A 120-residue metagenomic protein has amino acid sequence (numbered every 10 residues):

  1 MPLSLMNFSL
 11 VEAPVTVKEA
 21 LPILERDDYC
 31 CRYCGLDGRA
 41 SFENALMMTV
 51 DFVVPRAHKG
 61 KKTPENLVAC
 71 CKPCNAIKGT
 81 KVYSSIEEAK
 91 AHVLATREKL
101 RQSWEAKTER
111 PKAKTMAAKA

Functional and structural regions predicted by a protein language model:
M1-K18, L36-R39, A91-A120: A boundary/linker detector
P14-P22, V54-K61: Short, intrinsically disordered, charge-biased short linear motifs at domain edges
V15-M48, C71: Short cysteine-rich loop/turn motifs with clustered Cys
Y33, S41, I77-S84, K99: Generic macromolecular interface patches on structured domains
L36-A69, V82-Y83: Histidine-centered nuclease catalytic patch
H58, P73-T80, L94-R97: Glycine-rich loops and low-complexity Gly/Arg-rich segments that provide flexible linkers or classic glycine-based
A69-E88, K107-M116: Long, charge-rich boundary regions
